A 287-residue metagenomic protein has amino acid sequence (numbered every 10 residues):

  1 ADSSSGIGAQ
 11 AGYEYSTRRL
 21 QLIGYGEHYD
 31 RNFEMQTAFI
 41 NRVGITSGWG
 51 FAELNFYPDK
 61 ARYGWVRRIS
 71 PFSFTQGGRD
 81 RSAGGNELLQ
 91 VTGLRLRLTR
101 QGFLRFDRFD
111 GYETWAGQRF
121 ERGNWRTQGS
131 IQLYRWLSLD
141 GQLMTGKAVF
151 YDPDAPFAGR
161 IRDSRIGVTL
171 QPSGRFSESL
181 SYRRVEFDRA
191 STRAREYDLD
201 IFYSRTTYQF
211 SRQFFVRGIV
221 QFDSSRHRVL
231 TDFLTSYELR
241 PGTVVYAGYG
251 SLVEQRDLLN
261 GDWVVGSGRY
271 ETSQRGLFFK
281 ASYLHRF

Functional and structural regions predicted by a protein language model:
A1-F287: Exposed, low-structure sequence patches enriched in small/polar residues
